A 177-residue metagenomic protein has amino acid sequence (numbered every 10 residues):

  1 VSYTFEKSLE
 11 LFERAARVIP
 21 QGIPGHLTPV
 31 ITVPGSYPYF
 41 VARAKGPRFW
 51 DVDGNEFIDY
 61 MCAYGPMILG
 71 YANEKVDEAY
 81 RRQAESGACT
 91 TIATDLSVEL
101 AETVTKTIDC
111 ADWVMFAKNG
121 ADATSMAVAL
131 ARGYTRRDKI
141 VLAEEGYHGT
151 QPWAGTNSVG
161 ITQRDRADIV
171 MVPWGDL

Functional and structural regions predicted by a protein language model:
S2, S36-Y37, A63-Y64, G87-T91 (+1 more regions): Short, contiguous strand/loop micro-motifs
S2-R43: Active-site-adjacent loop/helix segments that line or gate small-molecule/cofactor pockets in enzymes
F5, L9, R43, G70 (+6 more regions): Electropositive phosphate-/nucleotide-binding environments in soluble metabolic enzymes
L27, M67-I68, Q151-T156: Adenylate-forming
P38-D59: Active-site and channel-lining beta-strand-loop segments that bind or position nucleotide-derived/phosphorylated
E56-Y134: Glycine-rich loop-to-alpha-helix module at the N-terminal edge of alpha/beta enzyme cores
E99-L177: PLP-dependent aspartate aminotransferase-fold enzymes
